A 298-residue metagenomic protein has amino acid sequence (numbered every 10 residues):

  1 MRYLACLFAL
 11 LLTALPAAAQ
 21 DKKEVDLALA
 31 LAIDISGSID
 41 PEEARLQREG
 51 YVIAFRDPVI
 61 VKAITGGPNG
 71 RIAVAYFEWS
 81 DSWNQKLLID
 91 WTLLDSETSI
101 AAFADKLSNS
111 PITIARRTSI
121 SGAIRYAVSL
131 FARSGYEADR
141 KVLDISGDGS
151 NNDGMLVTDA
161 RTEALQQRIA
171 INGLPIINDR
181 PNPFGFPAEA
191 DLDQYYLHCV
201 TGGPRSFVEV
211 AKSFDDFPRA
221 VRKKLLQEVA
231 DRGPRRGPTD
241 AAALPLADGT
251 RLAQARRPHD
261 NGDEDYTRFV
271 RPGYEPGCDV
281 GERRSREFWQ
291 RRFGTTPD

Functional and structural regions predicted by a protein language model:
A5-A14: Bacterial N-terminal signal peptides
K23-L88, A127, V142-S146: Von Willebrand factor
A32-E42, V74, D90-W91, K106-R117 (+3 more regions): Second-shell loop/turn segments in exported
I33-S36, A127, D139-D153, A160 (+2 more regions): DG-centered beta-turn motif at the end of beta-strands
G67-K106, P183-Y196: Short beta-strand-loop
K86, T98-K141, G173-F184, D191 (+1 more regions): Von Willebrand factor
S150-H198: VWA/integrin I-like adhesion module and closely mimicked acidic/polar interface patches used
V208-D298: C-terminal "exit" segments of structured domains
